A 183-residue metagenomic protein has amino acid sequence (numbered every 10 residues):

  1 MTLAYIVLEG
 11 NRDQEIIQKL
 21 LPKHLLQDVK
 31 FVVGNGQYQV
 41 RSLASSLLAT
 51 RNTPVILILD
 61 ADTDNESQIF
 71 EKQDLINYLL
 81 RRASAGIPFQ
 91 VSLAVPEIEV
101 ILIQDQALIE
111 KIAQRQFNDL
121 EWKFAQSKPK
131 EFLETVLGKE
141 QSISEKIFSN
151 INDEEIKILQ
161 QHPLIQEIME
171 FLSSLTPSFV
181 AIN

Functional and structural regions predicted by a protein language model:
L3, Q14-K30, V40-I56, A61-N183: C-terminal accessory helical subdomains adjacent to catalytic cores in phosphodiester- and nucleotide-handling enzymes
I6-E9: Short hydrophobic beta-strand that contains or immediately precedes a catalytic carboxylate
G34-G36: Conserved helicase motor
